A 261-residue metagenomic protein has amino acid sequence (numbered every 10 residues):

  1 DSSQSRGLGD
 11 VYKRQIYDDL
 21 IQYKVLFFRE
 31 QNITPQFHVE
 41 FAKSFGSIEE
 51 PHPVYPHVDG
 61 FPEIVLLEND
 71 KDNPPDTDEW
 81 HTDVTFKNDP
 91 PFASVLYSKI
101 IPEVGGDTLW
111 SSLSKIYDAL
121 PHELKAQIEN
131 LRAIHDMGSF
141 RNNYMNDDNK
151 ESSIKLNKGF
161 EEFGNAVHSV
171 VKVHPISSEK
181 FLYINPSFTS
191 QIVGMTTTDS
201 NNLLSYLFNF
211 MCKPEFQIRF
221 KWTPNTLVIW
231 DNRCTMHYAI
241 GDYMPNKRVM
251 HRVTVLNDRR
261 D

Functional and structural regions predicted by a protein language model:
D1-Y12: Short, small-residue-biased leader/transition segments that mark boundaries at the very start of proteins
D10-L227, N232-D261: Non-heme Fe(II) oxygenase catalytic core, chiefly the N-lobe of the double-stranded beta-helix
